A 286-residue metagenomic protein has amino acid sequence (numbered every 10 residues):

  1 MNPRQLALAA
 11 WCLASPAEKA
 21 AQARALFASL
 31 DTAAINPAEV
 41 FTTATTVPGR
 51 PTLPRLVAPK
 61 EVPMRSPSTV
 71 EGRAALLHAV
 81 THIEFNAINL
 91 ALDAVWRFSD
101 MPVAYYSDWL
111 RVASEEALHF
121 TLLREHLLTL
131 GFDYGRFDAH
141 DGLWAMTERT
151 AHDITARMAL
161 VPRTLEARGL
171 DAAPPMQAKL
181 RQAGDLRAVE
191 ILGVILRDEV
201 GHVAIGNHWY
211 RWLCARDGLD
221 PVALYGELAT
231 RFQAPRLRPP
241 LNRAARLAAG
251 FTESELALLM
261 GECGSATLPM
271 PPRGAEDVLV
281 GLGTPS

Functional and structural regions predicted by a protein language model:
M1-S286: Non-heme di-metal
